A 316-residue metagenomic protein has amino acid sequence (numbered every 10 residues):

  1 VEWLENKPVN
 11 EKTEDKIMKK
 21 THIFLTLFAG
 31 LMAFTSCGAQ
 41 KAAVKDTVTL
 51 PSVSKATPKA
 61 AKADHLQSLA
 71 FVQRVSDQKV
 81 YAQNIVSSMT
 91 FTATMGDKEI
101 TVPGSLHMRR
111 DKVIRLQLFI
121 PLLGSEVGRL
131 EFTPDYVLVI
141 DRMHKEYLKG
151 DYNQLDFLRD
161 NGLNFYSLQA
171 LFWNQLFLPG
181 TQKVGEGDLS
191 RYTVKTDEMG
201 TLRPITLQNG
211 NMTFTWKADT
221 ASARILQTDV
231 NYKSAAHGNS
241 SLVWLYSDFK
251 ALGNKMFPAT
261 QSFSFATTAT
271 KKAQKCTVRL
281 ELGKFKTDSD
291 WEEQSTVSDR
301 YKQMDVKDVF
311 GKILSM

Functional and structural regions predicted by a protein language model:
V1-I17: Short, Lys/Arg-enriched N-terminal segments with co-localized hydrophobic residues within the first ~10-30 amino acids
I17-F24: Bacterial N-terminal signal peptides that target proteins for export
F24-G30: Sec-dependent N-terminal signal peptides
F34-S36: C-terminal motif of bacterial Sec signal peptides marking the signal peptidase cleavage site
G38-A43, T181-K302: Gly/Pro-enriched, hydrophobic low-complexity segments that function as extracytoplasmic propeptides/linkers
G38-K98, V306-M316: N-terminal leader/targeting segments and the immediate start of mature chains
D77-I85, G96-I100, H107-K112, L130 (+1 more regions): Edge/loop elements at the starts and ends of beta-strands within beta-rich repeat scaffolds
V113-Y166, A170: An acidic-aromatic
